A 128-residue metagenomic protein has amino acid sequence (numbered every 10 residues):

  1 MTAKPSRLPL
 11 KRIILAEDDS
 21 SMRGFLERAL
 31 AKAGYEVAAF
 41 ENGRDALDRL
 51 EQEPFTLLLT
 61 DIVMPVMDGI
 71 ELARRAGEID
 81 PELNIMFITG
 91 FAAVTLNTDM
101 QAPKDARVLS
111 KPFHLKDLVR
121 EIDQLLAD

Functional and structural regions predicted by a protein language model:
M1-R12, K116-D128: Non-catalytic signal-transmission and effector/linker regions of two-component phosphorelay proteins
S21-K32: Charged docking surfaces used in two-component/phosphorelay signaling
G34-E41, R49: Short hydrophobic/Thr-rich beta-strand motif most characteristic of the beta2 strand and flanking loop of CheY-like
E41-D45, D68-L72: Acidic catalytic/metal-coordinating carboxylates
D61: Active-site residues of response regulator receiver
M64: Receiver (REC) domain active-site loop signature in two-component systems and cognate sites in sensor histidine kinases
E71, F91-S110, K116-D123: Alpha4 helix (beta4-alpha4-beta5 surface) of REC/receiver domains from two-component response regulators
